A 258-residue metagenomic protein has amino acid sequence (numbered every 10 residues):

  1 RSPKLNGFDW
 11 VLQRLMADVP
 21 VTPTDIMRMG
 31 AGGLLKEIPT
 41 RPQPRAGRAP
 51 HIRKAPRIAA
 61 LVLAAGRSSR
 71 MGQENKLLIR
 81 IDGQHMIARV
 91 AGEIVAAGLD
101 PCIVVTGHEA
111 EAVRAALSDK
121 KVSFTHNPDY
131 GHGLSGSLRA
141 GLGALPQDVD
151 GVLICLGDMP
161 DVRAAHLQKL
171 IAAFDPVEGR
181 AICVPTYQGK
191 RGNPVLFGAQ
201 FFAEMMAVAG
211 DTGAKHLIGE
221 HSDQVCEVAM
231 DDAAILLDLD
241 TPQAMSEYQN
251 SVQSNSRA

Functional and structural regions predicted by a protein language model:
R1-L35: Short glycine/threonine-rich loop/turn motifs
K4-D9, A112, D211, I218: Short, charged, low-complexity patches
V11-T22, A97, A144, A173 (+5 more regions): Change "in soluble alpha/beta enzymes" to "in soluble alpha/beta proteins
E37-I52: Acidic, Ser/Thr-rich low-complexity intrinsically disordered segments
I52-R57, A203-A258: Conserved alpha/beta core of the MobA/IspD/sugar-nucleotide pyrophosphorylase nucleotidyltransferase superfamily
A55-R191, H221-M230: Nucleotide and nucleotide-moiety/phosphate-recognizing core
S68, I79, F202-A203, S246: Nucleotide phosphate-binding site architecture
G198: Structured alpha-helical
